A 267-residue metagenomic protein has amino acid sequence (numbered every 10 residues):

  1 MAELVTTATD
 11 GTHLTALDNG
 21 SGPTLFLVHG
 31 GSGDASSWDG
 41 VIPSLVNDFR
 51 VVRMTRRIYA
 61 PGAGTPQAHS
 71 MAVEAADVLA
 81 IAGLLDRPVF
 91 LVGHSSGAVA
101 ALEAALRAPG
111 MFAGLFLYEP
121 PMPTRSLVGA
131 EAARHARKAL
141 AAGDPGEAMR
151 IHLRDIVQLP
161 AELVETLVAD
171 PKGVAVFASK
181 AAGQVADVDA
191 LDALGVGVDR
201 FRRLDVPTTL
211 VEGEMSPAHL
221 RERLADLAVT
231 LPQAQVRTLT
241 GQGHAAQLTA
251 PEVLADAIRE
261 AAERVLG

Functional and structural regions predicted by a protein language model:
V5-Q67, R87: Conserved HGGG/HGGXW glycine-rich cap/lid loop of the alpha/beta-hydrolase fold
L27-G31, S95, G213: Glycine-rich His-Gly loop
T55-A60, P121, T240-Q242: Short beta-to-alpha linker loops that shape the active-site pocket of alpha/beta-hydrolase fold enzymes
V73-V89: Conserved acidic catalytic loop of the alpha/beta-hydrolase fold
P88-S126: Conserved hydrolase catalytic core segment
G146-G183: Conserved alpha/beta-hydrolase catalytic His-Asp/Glu region
A175-V229, Q235-T238: Conserved serine/cysteine hydrolase catalytic core
P232-G267: Catalytic active-site module of serine/aspartate enzymes centered on a nucleophile-bearing elbow/loop
